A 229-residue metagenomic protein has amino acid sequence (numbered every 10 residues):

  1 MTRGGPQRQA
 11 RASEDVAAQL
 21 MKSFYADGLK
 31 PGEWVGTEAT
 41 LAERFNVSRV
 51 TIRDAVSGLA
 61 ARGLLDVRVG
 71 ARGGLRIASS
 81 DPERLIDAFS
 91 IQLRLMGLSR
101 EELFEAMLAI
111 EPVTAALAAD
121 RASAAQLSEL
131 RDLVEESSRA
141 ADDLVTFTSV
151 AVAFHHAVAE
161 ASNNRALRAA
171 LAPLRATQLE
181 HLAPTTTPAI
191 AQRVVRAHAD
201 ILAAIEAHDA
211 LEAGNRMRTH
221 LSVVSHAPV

Functional and structural regions predicted by a protein language model:
M1-L108: Short linear motifs at protein or domain termini
T37-E38, S162-R165, H208-D209: Short loop-to-helix capping motifs
D54, A169, N215: DNA-binding alpha-helical recognition surfaces that contact promoter or target DNA
G58, A157-A161: Amphipathic alpha-helical regulatory segments at dimerization interfaces that relay allosteric signals between sensory
S79-A157, R193-R216: All-alpha effector-binding/dimerization core of bacterial HTH-type transcriptional repressors
E160, R165-L174, Q178: Short, charge-rich, low-complexity alpha-helical interaction segments
A172-V229: C-terminal all-alpha effector/ligand-binding and dimerization domain of prokaryotic HTH-type transcriptional repressors
